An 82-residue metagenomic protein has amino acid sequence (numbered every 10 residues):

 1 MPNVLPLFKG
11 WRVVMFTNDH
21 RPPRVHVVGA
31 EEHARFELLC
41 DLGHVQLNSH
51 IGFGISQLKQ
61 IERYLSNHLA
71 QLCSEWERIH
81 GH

Functional and structural regions predicted by a protein language model:
M1-V13: Negatively charged, low-complexity tracts enriched in Asp/Glu with abundant Ser/Thr
L5, H44-L47, H68: Generic preference for hydrophobic/aromatic residues in regular secondary structure cores
V13-T17, R35-E37, L72-I79: Broad hydrophobic/π-residue packing in well-ordered secondary structure
F16-F53: A short, structured beta-strand/loop element
F53-H82: C-terminal structural segments of small proteins and small subunits
